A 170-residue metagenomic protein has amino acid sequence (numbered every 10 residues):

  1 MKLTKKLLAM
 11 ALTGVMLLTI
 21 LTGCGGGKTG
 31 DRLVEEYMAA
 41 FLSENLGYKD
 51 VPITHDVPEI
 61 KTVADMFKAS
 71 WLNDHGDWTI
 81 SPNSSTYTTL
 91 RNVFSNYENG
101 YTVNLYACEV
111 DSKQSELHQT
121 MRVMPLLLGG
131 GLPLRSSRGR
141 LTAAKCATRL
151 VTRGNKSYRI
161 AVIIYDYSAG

Functional and structural regions predicted by a protein language model:
M1-A11: Bacterial N-terminal signal peptides that target proteins for export
T4, C24-L42, G154-Y158, S168-G170: Short N-terminal secondary-structure initiator segments
T13-L17: Hydrophobic membrane-insertion alpha-helices, especially the h-region of bacterial N-terminal signal peptides
T19-G23: C-terminal motif of bacterial Sec signal peptides marking the signal peptidase cleavage site
G25, N73-T79, L134-R135, D166-G170: Aromatic-enriched hydrophobic runs in primary sequence
G26-R91: Short, well-ordered surface patches within globular domains
T88-G170: A well-ordered secondary-structure block
